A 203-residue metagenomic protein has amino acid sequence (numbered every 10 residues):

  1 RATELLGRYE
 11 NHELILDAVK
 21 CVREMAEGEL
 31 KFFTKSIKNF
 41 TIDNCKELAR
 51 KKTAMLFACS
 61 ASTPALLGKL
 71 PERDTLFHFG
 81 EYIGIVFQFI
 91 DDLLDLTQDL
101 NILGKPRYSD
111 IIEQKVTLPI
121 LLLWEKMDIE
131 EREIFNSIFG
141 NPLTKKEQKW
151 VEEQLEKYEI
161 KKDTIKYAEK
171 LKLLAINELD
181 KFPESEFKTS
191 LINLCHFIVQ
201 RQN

Functional and structural regions predicted by a protein language model:
R1-N203: All-alpha prenyltransferase/terpene-synthase fold signal
